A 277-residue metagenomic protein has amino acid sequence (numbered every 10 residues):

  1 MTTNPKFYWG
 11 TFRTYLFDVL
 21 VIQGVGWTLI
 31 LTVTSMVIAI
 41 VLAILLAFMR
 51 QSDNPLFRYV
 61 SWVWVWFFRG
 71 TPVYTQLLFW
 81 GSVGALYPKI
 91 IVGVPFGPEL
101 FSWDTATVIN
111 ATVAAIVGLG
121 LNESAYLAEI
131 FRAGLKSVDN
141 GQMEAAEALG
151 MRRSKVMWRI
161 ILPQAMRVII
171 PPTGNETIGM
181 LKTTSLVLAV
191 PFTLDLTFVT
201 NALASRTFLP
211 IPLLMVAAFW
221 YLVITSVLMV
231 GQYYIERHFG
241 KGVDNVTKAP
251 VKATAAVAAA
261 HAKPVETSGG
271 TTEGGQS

Functional and structural regions predicted by a protein language model:
M1-S277: Transmembrane alpha-helices and adjacent helix-loop boundaries
